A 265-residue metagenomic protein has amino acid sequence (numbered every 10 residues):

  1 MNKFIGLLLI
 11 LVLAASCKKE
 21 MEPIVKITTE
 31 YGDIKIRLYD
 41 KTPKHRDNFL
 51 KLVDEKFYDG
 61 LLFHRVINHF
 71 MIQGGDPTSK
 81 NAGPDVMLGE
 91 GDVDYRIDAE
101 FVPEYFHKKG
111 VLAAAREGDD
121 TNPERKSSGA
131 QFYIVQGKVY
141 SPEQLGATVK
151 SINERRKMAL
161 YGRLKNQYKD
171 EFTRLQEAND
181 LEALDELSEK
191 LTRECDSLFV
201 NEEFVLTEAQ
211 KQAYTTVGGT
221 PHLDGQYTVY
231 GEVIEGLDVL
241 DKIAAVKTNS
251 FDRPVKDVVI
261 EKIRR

Functional and structural regions predicted by a protein language model:
M1-E22: Bacterial Sec-dependent N-terminal signal peptides
C17-R265: Cyclophilin-like peptidyl-prolyl cis-trans isomerases
